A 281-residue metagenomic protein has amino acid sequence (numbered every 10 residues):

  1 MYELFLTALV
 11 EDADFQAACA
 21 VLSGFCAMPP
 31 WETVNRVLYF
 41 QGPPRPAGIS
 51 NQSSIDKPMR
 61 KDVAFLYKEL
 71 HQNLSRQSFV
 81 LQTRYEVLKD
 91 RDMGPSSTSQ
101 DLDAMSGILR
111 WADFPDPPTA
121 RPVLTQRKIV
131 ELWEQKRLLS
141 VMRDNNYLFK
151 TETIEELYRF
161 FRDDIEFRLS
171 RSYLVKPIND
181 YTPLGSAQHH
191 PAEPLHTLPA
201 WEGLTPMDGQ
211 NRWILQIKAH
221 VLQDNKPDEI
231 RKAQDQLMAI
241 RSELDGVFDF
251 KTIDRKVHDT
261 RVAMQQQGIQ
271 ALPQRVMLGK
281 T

Functional and structural regions predicted by a protein language model:
M1-T281: Phosphate-end processing signature that detects enzymes handling 5′-triphosphorylated RNA and polyphosphate
